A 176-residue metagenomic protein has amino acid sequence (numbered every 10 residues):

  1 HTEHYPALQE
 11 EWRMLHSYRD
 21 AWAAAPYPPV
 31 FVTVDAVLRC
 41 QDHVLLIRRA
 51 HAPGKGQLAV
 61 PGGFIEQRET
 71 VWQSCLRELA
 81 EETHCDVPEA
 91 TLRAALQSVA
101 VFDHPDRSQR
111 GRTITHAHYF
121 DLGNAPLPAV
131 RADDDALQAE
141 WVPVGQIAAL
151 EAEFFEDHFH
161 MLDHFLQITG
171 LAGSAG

Functional and structural regions predicted by a protein language model:
H1-D35: Acidic, metal-coordinating catalytic segment for phosphate/diphosphate chemistry, firing primarily on the Nudix
V32-V34, D42, H116, L137: Change "...and in nucleic-acid phosphodiester-cleaving endonucleases..." to "...and in nucleic-acid processing enzymes
L45-R48: Beta-strand scaffold of nucleotide-dependent catalytic cores
H51-A52, I65: Short, solvent-exposed loop/turn segments at secondary-structure junctions
A52-L58: A conserved beta-turn-beta hairpin within the catalytic core of GNAT-like acetyltransferases that forms part
F64-H164, G170: Unchanged
